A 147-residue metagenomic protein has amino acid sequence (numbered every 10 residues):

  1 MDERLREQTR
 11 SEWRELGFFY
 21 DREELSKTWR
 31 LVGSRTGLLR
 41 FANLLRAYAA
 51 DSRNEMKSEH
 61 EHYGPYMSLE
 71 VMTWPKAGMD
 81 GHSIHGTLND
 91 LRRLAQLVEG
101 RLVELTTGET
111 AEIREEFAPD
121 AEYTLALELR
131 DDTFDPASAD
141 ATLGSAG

Functional and structural regions predicted by a protein language model:
M1-G147: Positively charged, low-complexity terminal tracts and the immediately adjacent first secondary-structure elements
